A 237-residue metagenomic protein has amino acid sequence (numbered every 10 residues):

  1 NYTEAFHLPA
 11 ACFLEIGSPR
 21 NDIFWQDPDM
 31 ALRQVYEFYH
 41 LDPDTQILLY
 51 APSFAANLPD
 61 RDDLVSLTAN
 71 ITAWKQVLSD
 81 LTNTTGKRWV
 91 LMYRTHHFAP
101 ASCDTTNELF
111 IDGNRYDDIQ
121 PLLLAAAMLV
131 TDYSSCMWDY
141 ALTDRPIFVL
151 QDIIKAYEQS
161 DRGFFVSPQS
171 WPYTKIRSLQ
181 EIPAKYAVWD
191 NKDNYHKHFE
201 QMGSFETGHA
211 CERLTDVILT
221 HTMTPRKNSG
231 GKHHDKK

Functional and structural regions predicted by a protein language model:
N1-W25: Active-site and donor-binding regions of nucleotide-sugar-utilizing enzymes
A10, D104-T106, S135-G203: Catalytic binding pocket for nucleotide-activated donors in carbohydrate/polymer assembly enzymes
I16, R94, L150-D152: Generic beta-sheet signal
S18-N21, N114-D118, D152-A156: Short, acidic/turn-prone active-site loops that include or flank metal/cofactor- and phosphate-binding residues
P19-C103, A210-E212: Conserved catalytic-core segment of nucleotide-activated headgroup transferases in glycan assembly
W89, L179-K237: C-terminal amphipathic helix plus adjacent low-complexity, charged tail appended to glycosyltransferase catalytic
M92-W138: Donor nucleotide-activated moiety binding/catalytic core segment of transferases that use nucleotide-activated donors
